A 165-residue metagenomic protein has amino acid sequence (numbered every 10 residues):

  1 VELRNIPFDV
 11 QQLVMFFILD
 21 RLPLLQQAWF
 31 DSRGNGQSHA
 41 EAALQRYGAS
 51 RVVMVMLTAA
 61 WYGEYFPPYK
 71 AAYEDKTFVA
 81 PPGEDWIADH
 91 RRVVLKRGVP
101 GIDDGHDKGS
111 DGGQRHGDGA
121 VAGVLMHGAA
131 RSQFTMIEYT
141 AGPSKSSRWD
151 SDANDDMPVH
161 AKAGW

Functional and structural regions predicted by a protein language model:
V1-G101, P158-W165: Mg2+-dependent endonuclease catalytic cores in nucleic-acid-processing enzymes, primarily RNase H-like
V10-M15, D107, G142, R148: Hydrophobic multi-pass inner-membrane translocation pores used for secretion and envelope-lipid/glycan export
W29, G101-G105, G109, H116 (+1 more regions): Intrinsically disordered, low-complexity regulatory regions of eukaryotic regulatory proteins
N35, D111, A122, D156-V159: A generic signature of intrinsically disordered, low-complexity regions enriched in glycine/proline and charged/polar
S38-A40, G109, S146: Intrinsically disordered, low-complexity, compositionally biased regions/tails
D103-G142: Acidic, Mg2+-coordinating catalytic module of metal-dependent nucleases/exonucleases that use a two-metal-ion mechanism
H127-W165: Acidic two-metal-ion nuclease catalytic site recognized across multiple nuclease folds, prominently DnaQ/RNase D-T
